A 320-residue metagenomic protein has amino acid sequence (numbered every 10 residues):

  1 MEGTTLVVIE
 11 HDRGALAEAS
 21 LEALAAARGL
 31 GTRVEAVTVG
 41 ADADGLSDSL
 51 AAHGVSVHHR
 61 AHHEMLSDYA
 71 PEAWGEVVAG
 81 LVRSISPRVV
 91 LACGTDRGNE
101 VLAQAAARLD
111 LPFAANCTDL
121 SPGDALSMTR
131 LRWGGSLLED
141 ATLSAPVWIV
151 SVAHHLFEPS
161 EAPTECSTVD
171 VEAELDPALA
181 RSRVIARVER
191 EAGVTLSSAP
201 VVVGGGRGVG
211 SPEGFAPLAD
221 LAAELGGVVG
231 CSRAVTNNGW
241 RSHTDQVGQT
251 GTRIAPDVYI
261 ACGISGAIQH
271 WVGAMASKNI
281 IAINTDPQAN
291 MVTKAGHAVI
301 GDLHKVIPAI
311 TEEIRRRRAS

Functional and structural regions predicted by a protein language model:
M1-S320: N-terminal glycine-rich FAD/FM-binding segment characteristic of electron-transfer flavoproteins
